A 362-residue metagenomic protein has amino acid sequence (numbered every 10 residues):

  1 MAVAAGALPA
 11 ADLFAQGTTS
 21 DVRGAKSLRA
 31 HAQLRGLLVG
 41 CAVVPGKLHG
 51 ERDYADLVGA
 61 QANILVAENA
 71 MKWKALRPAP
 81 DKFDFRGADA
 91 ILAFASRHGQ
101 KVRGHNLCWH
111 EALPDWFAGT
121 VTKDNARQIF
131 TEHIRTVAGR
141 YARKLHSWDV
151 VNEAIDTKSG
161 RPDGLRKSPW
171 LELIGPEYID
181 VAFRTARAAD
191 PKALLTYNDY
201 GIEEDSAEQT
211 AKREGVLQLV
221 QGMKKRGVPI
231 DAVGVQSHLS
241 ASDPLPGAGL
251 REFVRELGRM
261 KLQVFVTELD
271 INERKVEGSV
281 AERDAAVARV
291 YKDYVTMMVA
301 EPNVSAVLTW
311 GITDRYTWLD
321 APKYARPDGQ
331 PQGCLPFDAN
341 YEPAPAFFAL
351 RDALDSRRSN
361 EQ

Functional and structural regions predicted by a protein language model:
M1-Q16: N-terminal export signals
T19-D21, A42-D53, W73-R86, I155-T157 (+4 more regions): Acidic-and-aromatic substrate-binding clefts and catalytic sites of carbohydrate-active enzymes
T19-Q61, E68: Boundary/entry segment of secreted carbohydrate-active catalytic domains
V22-G24, L28-R29, I64-P78, G87-E203 (+1 more regions): Substrate-binding cleft and catalytic face of glycoside hydrolase catalytic domains, especially the flexible beta-alpha
V43-G46, N106-E111, D149-A154, D270 (+1 more regions): Short, solvent-exposed turn/loop segments enriched in Gly/Ser/Thr/Pro and often Arg
G46-A60, Q128-V137, T210-M223, V290-M297: Short, acidic/polar
A93-K101, L173-N198, Q209, R213-E277 (+4 more regions): Glycoside hydrolase catalytic-domain groove-lining segments
A286-W310, D314-W318, G333, F337-Q362: Aromatic- and carboxylate-lined catalytic core of secreted/periplasmic carbohydrate-active enzymes
